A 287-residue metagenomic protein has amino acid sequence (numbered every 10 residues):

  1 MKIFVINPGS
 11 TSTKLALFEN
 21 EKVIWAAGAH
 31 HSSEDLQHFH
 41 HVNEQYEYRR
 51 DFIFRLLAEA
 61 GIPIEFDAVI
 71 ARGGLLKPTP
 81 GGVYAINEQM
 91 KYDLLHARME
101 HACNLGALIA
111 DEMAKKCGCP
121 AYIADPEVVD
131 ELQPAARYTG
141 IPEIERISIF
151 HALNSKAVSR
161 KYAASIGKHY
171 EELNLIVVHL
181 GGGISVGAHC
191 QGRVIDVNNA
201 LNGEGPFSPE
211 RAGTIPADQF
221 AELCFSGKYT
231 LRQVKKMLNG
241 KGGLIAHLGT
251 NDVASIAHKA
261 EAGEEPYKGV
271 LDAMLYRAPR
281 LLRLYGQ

Functional and structural regions predicted by a protein language model:
K2-I6, F66-I70, L175-H179: Short glycine-aspartate micro-motif
I3-E44: Short glycine-rich, Thr/Ser-proximal phosphate-binding strand/loop in the N-terminal lobe of ATP-dependent enzymes
H30-I70: Conserved active-site "lid/cap" helical segment
R55-D67, S165-H169, L282-Q287: Phosphate/pyrophosphate-binding loops at sites that engage ATP/ADP/AMP, CoA/4′-phosphopantetheine, polyphosphate
L57-A102, P120, V128-G140: Short beta-strand-loop/turn "lid" adjacent to the catalytic site in phosphate-handling enzymes
L105-E112, I123, D130, Y138 (+4 more regions): Glycine-rich phosphate-binding loop plus the immediately following alpha-helix
K236-Q287: Adenine-nucleotide phosphate-binding core of ATP-dependent small-molecule kinases
